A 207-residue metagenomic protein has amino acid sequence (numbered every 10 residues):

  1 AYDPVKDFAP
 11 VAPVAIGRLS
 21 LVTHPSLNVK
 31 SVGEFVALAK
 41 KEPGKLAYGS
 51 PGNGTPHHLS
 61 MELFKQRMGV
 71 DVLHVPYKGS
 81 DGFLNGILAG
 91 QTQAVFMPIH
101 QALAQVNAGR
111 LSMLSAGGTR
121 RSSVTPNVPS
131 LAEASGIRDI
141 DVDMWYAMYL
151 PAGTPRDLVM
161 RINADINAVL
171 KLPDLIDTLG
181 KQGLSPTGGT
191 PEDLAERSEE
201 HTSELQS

Functional and structural regions predicted by a protein language model:
A1-G82, L131-G136, W145-T178, L184: Hinge/capping helix and adjacent helix->loop/strand transition within the periplasmic-binding protein
D3-V14, D71-V75, Q93-A94, L103-D141: Short beta-strand->loop
P25, I99-H100, G118, A152: Short secondary-structure boundary segments
E42-L46, V70, L88-M97, R110-M113 (+1 more regions): Alpha-to-beta junction loops
L63, R67, D81-V95, H100-A108: Short helices/loops that flank or line small-molecule/ion binding pockets
T178-R197: Surface-exposed aromatic
E200-Q206: Conserved small/polar residues in nucleotide/adenosyl-binding loops
